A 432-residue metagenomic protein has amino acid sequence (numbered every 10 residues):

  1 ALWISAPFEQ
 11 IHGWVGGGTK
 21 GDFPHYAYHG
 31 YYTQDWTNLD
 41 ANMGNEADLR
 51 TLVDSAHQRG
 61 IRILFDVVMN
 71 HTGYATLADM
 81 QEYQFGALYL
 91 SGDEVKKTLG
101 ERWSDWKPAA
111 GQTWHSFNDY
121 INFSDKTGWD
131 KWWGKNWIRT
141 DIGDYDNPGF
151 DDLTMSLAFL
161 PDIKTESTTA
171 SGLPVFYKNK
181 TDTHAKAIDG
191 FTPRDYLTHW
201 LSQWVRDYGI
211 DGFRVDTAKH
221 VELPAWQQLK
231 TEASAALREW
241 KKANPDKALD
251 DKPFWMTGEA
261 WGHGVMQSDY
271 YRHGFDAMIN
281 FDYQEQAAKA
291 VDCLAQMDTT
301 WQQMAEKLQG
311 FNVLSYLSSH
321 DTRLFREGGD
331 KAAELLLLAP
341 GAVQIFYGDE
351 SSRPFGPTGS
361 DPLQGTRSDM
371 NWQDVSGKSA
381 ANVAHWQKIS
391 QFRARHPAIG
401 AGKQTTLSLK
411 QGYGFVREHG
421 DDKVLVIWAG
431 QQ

Functional and structural regions predicted by a protein language model:
L2-I4, I63-F65, F213, M256-G258 (+2 more regions): Hydrophobic faces of well-ordered beta-strands that scaffold small-molecule active sites in alpha/beta enzyme cores
A6-Q203, D207-Y208, L229, A233 (+2 more regions): Substrate-binding/active-site clefts of carbohydrate-active enzymes
P7, L39, D216-A218, S319 (+1 more regions): Short strand-loop junctions, especially beta-strand C-caps/beta-turns that link beta-sheets to coils or alpha-helices
M43-G44, E327-G329: Short, motif-level signal for alpha-helix interfacial/capping segments enriched in acidic residues and aromatics/proline
H57, M69, D216-K219, D321: Catalytic acidic motif of RecA-like/P-loop NTPases
H71, G86-A87, S91-I121, D125 (+5 more regions): Active-site-proximal helices and loops of the catalytic beta/alpha 8
V205, H320-D321: Catalytic grooves of carbohydrate-active enzymes
P340-A342: Short glycine-/polar-rich loops that comprise or flank the Walker A/P-loop and associated switch/sensor motifs
